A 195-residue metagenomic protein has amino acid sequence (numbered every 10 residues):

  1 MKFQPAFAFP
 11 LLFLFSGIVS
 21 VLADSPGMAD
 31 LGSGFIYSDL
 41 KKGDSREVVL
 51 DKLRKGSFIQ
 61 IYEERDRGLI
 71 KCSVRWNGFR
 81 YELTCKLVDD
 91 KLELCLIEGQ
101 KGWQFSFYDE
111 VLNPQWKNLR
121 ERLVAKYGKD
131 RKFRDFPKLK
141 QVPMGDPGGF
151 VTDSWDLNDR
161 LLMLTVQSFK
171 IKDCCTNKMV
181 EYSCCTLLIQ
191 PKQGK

Functional and structural regions predicted by a protein language model:
M1-F9: Bacterial N-terminal signal peptides that target proteins for export
A8-G17: Bacterial N-terminal signal peptides
V19-S20, Y37-D44, V124-K126: Short, exposed beta-strand "edge-strand" segments with a Pro/Gly-rich flavor and a Y/T-containing core
V21-A23, A29: Boundary at the C-terminal end of the N-terminal hydrophobic targeting segment
D24-S25, D90: Short, compositionally biased low-complexity segments
M28, G32, K101-G102: Generic signal for short, ordered secondary-structure residues within or immediately flanking folded domains
S33-L40, S106-E110: Short, recurring structural edge motifs at helix starts
D44-K195: A cross-family detector of function-defining hotspots
